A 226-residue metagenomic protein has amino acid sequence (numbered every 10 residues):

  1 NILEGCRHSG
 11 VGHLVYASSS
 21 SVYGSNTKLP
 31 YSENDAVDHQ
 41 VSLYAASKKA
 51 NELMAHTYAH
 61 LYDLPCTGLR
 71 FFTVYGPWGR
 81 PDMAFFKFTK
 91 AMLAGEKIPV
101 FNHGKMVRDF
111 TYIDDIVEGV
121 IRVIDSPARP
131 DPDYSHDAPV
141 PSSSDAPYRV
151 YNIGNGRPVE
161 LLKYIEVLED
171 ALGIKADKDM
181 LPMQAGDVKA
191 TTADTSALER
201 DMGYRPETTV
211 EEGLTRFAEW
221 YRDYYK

Functional and structural regions predicted by a protein language model:
N1-V74, I124, Y204, T208 (+2 more regions): N-terminal Rossmann-like NAD(P)+-binding domain of SDR-like oxidoreductases, especially those catalyzing
E4, Y58, K87-M92, G119-V123: A short, amphipathic alpha-helix embedded in the catalytic core of nucleotide-handling enzymes
V22-Y23, V74-G76, M106, I116: Conserved sequence/active-site signature of Rossmann-fold short-chain dehydrogenase/reductase
T27-L29, G79-D82, I113, Y164-E166: Short aromatic-enriched loop/helix-cap "lid" or pocket-rim segments at secondary-structure transitions that line
V41-E52, G79-F86, D109-F110, P158: Short-chain dehydrogenase/reductase
M92-K226: C-terminal substrate-binding subdomain of Rossmann-fold SDR/epimerase-dehydratase oxidoreductases
